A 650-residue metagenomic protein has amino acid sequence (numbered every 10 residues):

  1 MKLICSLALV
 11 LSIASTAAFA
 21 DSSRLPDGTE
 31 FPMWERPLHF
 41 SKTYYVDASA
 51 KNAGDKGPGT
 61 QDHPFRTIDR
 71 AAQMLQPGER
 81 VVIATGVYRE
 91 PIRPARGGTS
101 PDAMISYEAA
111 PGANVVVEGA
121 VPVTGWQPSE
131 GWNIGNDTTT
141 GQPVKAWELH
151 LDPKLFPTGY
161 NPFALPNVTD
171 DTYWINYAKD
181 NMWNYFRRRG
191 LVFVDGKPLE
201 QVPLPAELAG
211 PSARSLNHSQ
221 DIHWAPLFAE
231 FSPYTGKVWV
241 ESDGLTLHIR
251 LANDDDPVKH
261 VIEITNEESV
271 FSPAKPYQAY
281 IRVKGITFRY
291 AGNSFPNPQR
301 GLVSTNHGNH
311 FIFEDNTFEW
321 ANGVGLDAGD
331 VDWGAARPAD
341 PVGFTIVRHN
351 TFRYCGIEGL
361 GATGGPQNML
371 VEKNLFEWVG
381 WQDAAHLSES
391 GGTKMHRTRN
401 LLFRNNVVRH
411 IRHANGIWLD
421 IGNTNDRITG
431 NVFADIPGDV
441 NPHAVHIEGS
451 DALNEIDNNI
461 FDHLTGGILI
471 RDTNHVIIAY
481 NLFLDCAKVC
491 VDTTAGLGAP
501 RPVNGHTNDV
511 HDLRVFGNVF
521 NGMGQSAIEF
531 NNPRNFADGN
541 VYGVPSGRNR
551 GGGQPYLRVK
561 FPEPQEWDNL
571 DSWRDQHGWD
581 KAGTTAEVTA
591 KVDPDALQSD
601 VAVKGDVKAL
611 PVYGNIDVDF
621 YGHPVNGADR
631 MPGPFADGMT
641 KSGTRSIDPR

Functional and structural regions predicted by a protein language model:
M1-I4: Positively charged n-region of N-terminal signal peptides that target proteins for export
S6-S15: Bacterial N-terminal signal peptides
T16-A17, N474: N-terminal compositionally biased, intrinsically disordered segments and leader/signal-like regions
D21-H307, E319, G325, G334-P338 (+3 more regions): Extracellular polysaccharide-degrading/modifying enzymes targeting complex plant/algal/animal polysaccharides
R93, S269-S272, G292-N306, E319-R348 (+1 more regions): Glycine- and acidic/polar-rich repeat regions and solenoidal domains
